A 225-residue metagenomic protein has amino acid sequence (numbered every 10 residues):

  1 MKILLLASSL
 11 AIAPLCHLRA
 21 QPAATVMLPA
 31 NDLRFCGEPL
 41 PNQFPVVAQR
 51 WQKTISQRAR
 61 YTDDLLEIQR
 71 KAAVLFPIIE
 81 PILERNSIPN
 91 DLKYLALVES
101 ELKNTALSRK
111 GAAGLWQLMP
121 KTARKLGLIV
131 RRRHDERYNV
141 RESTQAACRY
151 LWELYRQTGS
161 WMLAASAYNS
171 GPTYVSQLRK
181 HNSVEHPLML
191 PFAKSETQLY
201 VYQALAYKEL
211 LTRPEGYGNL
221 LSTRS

Functional and structural regions predicted by a protein language model:
M1-A7: Sec-dependent signal peptide recognition, specifically the positively charged N-region followed immediately by
L5, A13-S87: An acidic, Gly/Ser/Thr/Pro-rich helix-cap/linker signature
A23-R58, L107, G114-Q117, A165-G216: Catalytic and substrate-binding regions of cell-wall glycan-acting enzymes that process beta-1,4-linked
R58, T62-Q69, I79-I82, K103-R109 (+3 more regions): Second-shell loop/turn segments in exported
T62-V74, N86, N90, A113 (+4 more regions): Soluble non-cytosolic domains of exported or imported proteins
I88-T105, A164-N169: Short, functionally critical alpha-helical segments immediately adjacent to catalytic or ligand/cofactor-binding
K110-R132, T144-A147, L151: Substrate-binding/active-site groove segments that recognize and process beta-1,4-linked N-acetyl-hexosamine
G216-S225: Low-complexity, Gly/Ser/Thr/Pro-rich intrinsically disordered linker/tail segments
